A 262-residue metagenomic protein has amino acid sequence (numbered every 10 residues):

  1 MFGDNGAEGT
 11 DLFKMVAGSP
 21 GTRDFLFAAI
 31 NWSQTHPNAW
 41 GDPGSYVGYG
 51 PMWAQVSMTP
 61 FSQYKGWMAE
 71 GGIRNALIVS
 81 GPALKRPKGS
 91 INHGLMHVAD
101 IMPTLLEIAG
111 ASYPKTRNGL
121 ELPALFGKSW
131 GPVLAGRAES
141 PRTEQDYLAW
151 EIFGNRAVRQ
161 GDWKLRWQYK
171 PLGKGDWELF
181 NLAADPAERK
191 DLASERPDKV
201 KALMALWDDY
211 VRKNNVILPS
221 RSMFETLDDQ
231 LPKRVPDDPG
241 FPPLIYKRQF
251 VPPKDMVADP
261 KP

Functional and structural regions predicted by a protein language model:
M1-S80, D237-G240, P252-P253: Histidine-centered active-site microenvironments of extracellular/periplasmic hydrolases and transferases
G3-G6, K170, A184: Acidic beta-to-alpha connecting loop that harbors the catalytic carboxylate
N5-F13, R137-T143, V216: Secretory-pathway/luminal and periplasmic proteins that interact with or process carbohydrate-rich
E8-T22, K88-G89, E107, T116-R117 (+1 more regions): Short, solvent-exposed loop/turn and secondary-structure capping segments
L12, S112-K115, I217, R221: Short, polar/charged, Gly/Pro-enriched helix-capping and turn/loop motifs at alpha-helix termini and inter-helix linkers
D42-I73, K85-G94, A99-L182, P253 (+1 more regions): C-terminal cap/loop subdomain of S1 sulfatases and analogous C-terminal strand-loop tails that border
G81-A83, A183-P186: Short, histidine-centered active-site or binding-site loop motifs used for metal coordination, general acid-base
E139, L172-G175, A184-P262: Long, internal low-complexity/basic segments
